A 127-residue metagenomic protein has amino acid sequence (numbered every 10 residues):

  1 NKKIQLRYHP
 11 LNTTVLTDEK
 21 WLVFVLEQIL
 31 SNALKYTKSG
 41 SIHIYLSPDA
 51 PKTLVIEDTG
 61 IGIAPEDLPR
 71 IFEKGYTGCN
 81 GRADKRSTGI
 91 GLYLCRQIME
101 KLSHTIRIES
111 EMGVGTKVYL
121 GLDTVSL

Functional and structural regions predicted by a protein language model:
P10, T14-T17: Conserved micro-motifs of the catalytic ATP-binding
A33-L34: Short helix-loop "hinge" at the ATP-lid/N-box region of the Bergerat-fold HATPase_c
S41-P51: Short beta-strand/loop element within the Bergerat-fold HATPase_c
D58: Acidic ATP/Mg2+-coordinating residue in the GHKL
I63-Y76: Short conserved segment of the HATPase_c
G91, C95: Short alpha-helical Gxxx[C/S/T] motif in the catalytic ATP-binding
S103-H104: Conserved glycine-rich
